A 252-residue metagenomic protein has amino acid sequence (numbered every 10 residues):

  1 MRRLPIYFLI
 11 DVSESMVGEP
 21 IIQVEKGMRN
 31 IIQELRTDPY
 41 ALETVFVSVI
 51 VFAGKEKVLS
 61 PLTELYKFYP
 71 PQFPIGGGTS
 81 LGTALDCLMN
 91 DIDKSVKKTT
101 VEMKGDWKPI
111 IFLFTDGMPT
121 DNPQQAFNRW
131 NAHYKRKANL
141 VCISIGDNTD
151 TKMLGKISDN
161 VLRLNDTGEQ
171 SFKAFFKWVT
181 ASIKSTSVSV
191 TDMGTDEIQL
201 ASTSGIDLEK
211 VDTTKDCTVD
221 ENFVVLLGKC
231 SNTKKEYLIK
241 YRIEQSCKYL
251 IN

Functional and structural regions predicted by a protein language model:
M1-S60, L88, I110-F114: Von Willebrand factor
R3-L4, K108, R136-N139, S158-D159: Short glycine-/polar-rich loops that comprise or flank the Walker A/P-loop and associated switch/sensor motifs
E14, K57, K67-W107, T120-D121 (+3 more regions): Von Willebrand factor
P39-Y40, N131-A138: Arginine/glycine-rich "motif VI" loop of SF2 helicases in the C-terminal RecA-like domain
W107-T120, Q124-F127: Extended, charged alpha-helical interaction scaffolds
D147-G205: Von Willebrand factor A/integrin I-like adhesion domains
C230-T233, E244: Short cysteine-rich clusters marking metal-coordination/redox-active sites
Y237-Y241: Cys/His-rich microdomains that often coordinate metals
